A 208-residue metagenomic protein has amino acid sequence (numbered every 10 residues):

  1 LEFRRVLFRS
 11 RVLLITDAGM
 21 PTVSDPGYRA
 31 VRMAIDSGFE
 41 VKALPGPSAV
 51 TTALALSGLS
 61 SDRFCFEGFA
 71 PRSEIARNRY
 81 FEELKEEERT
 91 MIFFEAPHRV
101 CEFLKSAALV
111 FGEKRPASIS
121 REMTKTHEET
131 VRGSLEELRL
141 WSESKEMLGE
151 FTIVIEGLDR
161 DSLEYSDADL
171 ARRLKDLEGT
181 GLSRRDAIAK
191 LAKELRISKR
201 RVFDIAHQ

Functional and structural regions predicted by a protein language model:
L1-L7: Short, small-residue-biased leader/transition segments that mark boundaries at the very start of proteins
F8, V31, S57-D62, V110-F111 (+1 more regions): Short, hinge-like loop/turn segments at secondary-structure boundaries
R11, T90, P97-Q208: A contiguous loop/helix-start segment that scaffolds small-molecule binding in enzyme catalytic cores
V12-P21, M91-E95: Acidic beta-strand-to-loop metal/phosphate-binding motif
A18-P26, R72, P97: Acidic, metal-coordinating catalytic cores used for nucleic-acid/nucleotide bond scission and strand-transfer chemistry
P26-Y28, R184: Glycine-centered tight-turn and secondary-structure capping sites
R29-E87: Class I SAM-dependent methyltransferase SAM-binding "motif I" and its flanking Rossmann-like core
A43-G46, F93, I119: General beta-strand structural signal in soluble alpha/beta enzymes
